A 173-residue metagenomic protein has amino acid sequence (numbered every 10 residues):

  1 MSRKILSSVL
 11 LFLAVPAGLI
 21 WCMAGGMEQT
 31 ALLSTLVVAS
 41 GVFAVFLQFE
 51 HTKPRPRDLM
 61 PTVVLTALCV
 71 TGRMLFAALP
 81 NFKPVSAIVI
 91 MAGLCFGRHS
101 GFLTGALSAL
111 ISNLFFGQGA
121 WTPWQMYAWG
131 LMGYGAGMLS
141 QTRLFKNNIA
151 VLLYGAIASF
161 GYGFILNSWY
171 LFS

Functional and structural regions predicted by a protein language model:
S2-I90: Hydrophobic transmembrane alpha-helices
S2-K4, H51-R57, L94-T104, L144-K146: Membrane-helix interface "capping/anchor" motifs
S2-L36, T122-P123, M138-S173: Membrane-embedded alpha-helical hairpins and interfacial helices in multi-pass inner-membrane proteins
S8-V9, L59-V64, A87-I88, F102-A106 (+2 more regions): Hydrophobic alpha-helical transmembrane segments
G25-E28, F96-S100, G117-A120: Transmembrane helix interruption/hinge and helix-loop junction motifs
F43-L47, V85-G101, G135-S140: Generic transmembrane alpha-helix motif of multi-pass integral membrane proteins
V63-G72, G93-C95, I157-F164: Small-residue-rich segments of transmembrane alpha-helices in multi-pass membrane proteins, especially helix faces
T71-S86, A106-S140: Interfacial aromatic-anchored transmembrane helix boundaries in multi-pass membrane proteins
